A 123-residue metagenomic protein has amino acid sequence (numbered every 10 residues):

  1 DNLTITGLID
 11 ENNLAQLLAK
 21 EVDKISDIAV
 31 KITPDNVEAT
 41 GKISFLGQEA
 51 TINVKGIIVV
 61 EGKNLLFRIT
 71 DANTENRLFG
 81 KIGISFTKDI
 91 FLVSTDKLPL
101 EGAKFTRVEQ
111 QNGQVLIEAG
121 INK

Functional and structural regions predicted by a protein language model:
D1-K123: Extracellular/lumenal and peripheral-membrane lipid-interaction modules
